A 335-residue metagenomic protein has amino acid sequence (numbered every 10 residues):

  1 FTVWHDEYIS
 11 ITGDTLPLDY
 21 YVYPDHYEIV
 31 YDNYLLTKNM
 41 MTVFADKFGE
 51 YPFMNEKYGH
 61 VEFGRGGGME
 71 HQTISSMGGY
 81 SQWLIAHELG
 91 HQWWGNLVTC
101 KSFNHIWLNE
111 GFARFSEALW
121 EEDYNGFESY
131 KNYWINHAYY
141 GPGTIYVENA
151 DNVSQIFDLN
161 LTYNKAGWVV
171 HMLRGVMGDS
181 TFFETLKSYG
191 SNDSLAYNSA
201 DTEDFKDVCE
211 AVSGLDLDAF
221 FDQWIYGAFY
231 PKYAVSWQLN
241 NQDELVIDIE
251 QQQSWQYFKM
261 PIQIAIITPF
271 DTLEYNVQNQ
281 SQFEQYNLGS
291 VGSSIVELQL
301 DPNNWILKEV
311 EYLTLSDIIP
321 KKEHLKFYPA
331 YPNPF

Functional and structural regions predicted by a protein language model:
F1-A86, F115: Hydrophobic helix-coil surface modules that form long, contiguous segments used for peptide/substrate interaction
W4, I106, E110-V176, S194-A196: Acidic/His/Gly-enriched intrinsically disordered linker/tail segments that often contain short helix/coil "MoRF-like"
V22-D32, T73-S76, S102-F103, Q155-L159 (+2 more regions): Second-shell loop/turn segments in exported
S75-K131: Zinc-dependent metallopeptidase catalytic helix centered on the HExxH motif and its immediate flanking segment
L159-I247: Amphipathic alpha-helical substructures
Y233, W237-Q299: Beta-strand-rich binding/interaction modules
P302-T314: Short acidic/polar inter-strand loop motif in beta-rich domains
E311-Y331: Residue-level detector of functionally pivotal "anchor" positions at catalytic/ligand-binding pockets or at interdomain
